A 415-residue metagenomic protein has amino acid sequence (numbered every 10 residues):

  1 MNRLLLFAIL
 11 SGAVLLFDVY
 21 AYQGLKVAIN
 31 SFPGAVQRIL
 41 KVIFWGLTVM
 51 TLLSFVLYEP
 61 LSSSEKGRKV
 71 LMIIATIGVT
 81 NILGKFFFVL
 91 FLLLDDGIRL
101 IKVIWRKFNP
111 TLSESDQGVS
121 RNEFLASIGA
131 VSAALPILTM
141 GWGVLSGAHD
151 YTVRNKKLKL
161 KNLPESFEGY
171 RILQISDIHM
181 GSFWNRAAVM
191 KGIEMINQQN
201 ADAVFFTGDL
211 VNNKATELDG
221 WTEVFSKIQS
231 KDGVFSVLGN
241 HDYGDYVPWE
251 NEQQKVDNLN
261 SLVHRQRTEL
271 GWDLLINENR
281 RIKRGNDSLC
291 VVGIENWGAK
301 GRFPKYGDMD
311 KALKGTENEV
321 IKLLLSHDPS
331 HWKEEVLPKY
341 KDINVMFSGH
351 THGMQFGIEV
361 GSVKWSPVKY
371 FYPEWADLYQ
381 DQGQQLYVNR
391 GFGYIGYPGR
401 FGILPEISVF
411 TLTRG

Functional and structural regions predicted by a protein language model:
M1-A148: Non-catalytic terminal accessory segments
N2, L94, I98, R154 (+3 more regions): A broadly tuned "polar low-complexity/structure-edge" signature
L5-Y20, V36-Q37, L57-K69, S120 (+2 more regions): N-terminal active-site segment of His-dependent metallophosphoesterases
N162-G415: Soluble catalytic domains of enzymes that build or remodel membrane lipids, polysaccharides, and related
